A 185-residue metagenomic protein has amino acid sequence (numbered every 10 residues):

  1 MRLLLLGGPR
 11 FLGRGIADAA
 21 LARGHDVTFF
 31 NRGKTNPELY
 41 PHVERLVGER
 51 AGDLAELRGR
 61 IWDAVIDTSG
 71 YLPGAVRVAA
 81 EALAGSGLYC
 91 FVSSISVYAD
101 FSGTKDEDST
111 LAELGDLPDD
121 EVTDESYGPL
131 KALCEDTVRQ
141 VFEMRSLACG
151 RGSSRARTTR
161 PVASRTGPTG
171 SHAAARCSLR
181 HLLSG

Functional and structural regions predicted by a protein language model:
L3-R23: N-terminal Rossmann NAD(P)H-binding glycine-rich loop of SDR-like oxidoreductase domains
F30-K34: N-terminal Rossmann-fold cofactor-binding loop
P41-D53, S69-Y71: Rossmann-fold cofactor-recognition segment
D53-I61: Short amphipathic alpha-helix with an adjacent loop that forms part of the alpha/beta core around
R60-P118, L133-T137: NAD(P)-cofactor binding segment of oxidoreductase domains
E135-R157: Conserved beta-loop-beta element that borders a ligand/cofactor-binding pocket
G152-P161, H181-G185: Glycine-rich "substrate-gating" loop/helix at the edge of Rossmann-like oxidoreductase active sites
G170-G185: A conserved pocket-lining segment of Rossmann-fold NAD(P)-dependent short-chain dehydrogenase/reductase
